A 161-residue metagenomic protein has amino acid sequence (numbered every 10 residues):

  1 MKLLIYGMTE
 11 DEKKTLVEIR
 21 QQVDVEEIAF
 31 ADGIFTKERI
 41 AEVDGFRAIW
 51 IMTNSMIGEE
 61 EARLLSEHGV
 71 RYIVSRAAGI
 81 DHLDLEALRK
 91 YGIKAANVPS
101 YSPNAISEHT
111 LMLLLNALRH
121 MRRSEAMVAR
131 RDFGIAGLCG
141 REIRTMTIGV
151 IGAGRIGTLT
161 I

Functional and structural regions predicted by a protein language model:
M1-F46: N-terminal glycine-/charge-rich "phosphate-binding" loop or analogous flexible N-terminal tail
M8-D11, A31-F35, T53-I57, A77-I80 (+1 more regions): Short beta->alpha connector loops
A29-I34, T53-N54, M127-A136: Short gly/ser/thr-rich secondary-structure transition/capping motifs
I34-E38, G58-E61, F133-L138, T158: A generic local structural motif
F46-R47, M146: Short, well-ordered alpha-helix to beta-strand connector turns
R47-E125, G137-G140: Phosphate/diphosphate ligand-binding glycine-rich loop within oxidoreductases
A136-I161: Rossmann-like dinucleotide/phosphate-binding beta-alpha-beta segment
